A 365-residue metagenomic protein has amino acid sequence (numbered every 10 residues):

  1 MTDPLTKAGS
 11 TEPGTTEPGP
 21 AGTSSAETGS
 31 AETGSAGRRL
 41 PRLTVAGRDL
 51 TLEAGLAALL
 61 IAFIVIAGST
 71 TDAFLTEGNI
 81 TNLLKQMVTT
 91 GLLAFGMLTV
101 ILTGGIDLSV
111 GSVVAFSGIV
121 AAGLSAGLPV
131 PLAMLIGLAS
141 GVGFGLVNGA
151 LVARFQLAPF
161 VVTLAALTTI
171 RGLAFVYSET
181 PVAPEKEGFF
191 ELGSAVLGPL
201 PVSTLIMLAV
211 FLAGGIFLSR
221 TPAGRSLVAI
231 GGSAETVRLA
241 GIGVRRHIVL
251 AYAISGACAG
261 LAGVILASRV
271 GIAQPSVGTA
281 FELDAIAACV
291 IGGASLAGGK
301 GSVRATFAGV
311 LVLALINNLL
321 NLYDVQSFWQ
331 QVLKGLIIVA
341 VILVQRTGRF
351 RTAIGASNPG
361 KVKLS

Functional and structural regions predicted by a protein language model:
T2-G19, S24-V65, G232, R238-R246 (+1 more regions): Cytosolic-side transmembrane-helix boundaries in multi-pass membrane proteins
S25, G127-G137, G143-N148, V152 (+1 more regions): Helix-loop-helix "hairpin" substructures at the membrane interface of multi-pass membrane proteins
V45-R48, I106, V142-E185, L218-P222 (+2 more regions): Short loop segments and helix-boundary regions at transmembrane helix junctions of multi-pass inner-membrane proteins
L59-L75, T103, A174-E179, I216-P222: Structural signal for alpha-helical transmembrane segments and their membrane-water exit/capping regions in multi-pass
F63-G127, A150-L157, G293-V303, L336 (+1 more regions): Single transmembrane alpha-helix segments in multi-pass membrane proteins
T89, P159, L200-M207, I248 (+2 more regions): Loop-to-transmembrane alpha-helix initiation sites
F155, P159-T221, H247-L250, R269-G278 (+1 more regions): Transmembrane helix-bundle core of multi-pass membrane transporters and related energy-transducing complexes
A259, R269-G335: Transmembrane alpha-helical segments in multi-pass inner-membrane proteins
